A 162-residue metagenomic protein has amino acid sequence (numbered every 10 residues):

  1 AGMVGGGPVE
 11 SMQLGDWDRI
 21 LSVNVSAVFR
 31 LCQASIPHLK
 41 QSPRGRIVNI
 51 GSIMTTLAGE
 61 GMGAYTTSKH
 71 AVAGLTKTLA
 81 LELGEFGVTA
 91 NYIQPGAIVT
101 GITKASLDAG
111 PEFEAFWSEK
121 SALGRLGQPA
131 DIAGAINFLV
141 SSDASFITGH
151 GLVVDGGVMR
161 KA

Functional and structural regions predicted by a protein language model:
P8-V9, D16-D18, F113, W117: Substrate-binding pocket helix/loop in short-chain dehydrogenase/reductase
M12, A58-T66, T78: Active-site loop-to-helix junction immediately N-terminal to the catalytic Tyr of the SDR YXXXK motif in Rossmann-fold
C32, S68, T76: Active-site helix of classical SDR
S52: Residue(s) in the substrate-gating loop at a strand-loop-helix junction that position the organic substrate next
L57, N137, T148-A162: Short C-terminal tail/terminal secondary-structure segment of NAD(P)H-dependent dehydrogenase/reductase domains
G84, T89, I147-G149: Short, small/polar-rich loop/turn modules that mediate ligand/substrate recognition or access, typified
S121-I132: A conserved structural motif in NAD(P)-dependent oxidoreductases
